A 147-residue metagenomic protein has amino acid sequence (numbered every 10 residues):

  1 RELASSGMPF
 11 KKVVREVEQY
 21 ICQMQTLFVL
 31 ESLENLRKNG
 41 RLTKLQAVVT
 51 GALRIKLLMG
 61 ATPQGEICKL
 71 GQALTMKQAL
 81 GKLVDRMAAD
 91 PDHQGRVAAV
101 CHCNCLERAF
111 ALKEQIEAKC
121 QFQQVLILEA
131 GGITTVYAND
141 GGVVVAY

Functional and structural regions predicted by a protein language model:
R1-Y147: Mixed-charge interfacial surface used for oligomerization/domain docking and macromolecular partner engagement
